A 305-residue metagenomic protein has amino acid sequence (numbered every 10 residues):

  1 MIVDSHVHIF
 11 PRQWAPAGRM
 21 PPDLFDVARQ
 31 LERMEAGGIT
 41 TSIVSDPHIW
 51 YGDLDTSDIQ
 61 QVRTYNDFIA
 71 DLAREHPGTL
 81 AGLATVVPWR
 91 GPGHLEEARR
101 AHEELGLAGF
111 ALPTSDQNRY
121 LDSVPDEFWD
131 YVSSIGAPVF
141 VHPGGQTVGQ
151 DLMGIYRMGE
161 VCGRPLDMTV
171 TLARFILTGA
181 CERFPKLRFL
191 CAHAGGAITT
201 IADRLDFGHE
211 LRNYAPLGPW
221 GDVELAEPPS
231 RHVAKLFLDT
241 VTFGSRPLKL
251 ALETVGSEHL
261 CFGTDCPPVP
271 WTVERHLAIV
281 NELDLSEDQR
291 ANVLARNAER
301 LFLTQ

Functional and structural regions predicted by a protein language model:
M1-T41, D71-R74, E96-R100, L187 (+4 more regions): Mid-to-C-terminal alpha-helical segments outside catalytic/metal-binding sites
V3-V7, S42-V44, A81-T85, F110-L112 (+4 more regions): Hydrophobic faces of well-ordered beta-strands that scaffold small-molecule active sites in alpha/beta enzyme cores
W14-A17, T56-S57, D151-G154, I201-L205 (+3 more regions): Short aromatic-enriched loop/helix-cap "lid" or pocket-rim segments at secondary-structure transitions that line
R19-L24, V161-T169, P216-G221: A short acidic, glycine-rich active-site loop that binds or catalyzes chemistry on phosphate/adenosine moieties
D46-G179: Active-site gating/metal-coordination segments in enzymes
L105-G109, S133-P138, R157-M158, F184-L187 (+2 more regions): Glycine-enriched alpha-helix->loop->beta-strand junction motifs that scaffold or abut catalytic
Q146-T147, G195-T199, L205-D206, G244 (+1 more regions): Short, catalytically relevant binding-site loops at active-site mouths
P185-P229: Aromatic-lined glycan-binding groove of carbohydrate-active enzymes
